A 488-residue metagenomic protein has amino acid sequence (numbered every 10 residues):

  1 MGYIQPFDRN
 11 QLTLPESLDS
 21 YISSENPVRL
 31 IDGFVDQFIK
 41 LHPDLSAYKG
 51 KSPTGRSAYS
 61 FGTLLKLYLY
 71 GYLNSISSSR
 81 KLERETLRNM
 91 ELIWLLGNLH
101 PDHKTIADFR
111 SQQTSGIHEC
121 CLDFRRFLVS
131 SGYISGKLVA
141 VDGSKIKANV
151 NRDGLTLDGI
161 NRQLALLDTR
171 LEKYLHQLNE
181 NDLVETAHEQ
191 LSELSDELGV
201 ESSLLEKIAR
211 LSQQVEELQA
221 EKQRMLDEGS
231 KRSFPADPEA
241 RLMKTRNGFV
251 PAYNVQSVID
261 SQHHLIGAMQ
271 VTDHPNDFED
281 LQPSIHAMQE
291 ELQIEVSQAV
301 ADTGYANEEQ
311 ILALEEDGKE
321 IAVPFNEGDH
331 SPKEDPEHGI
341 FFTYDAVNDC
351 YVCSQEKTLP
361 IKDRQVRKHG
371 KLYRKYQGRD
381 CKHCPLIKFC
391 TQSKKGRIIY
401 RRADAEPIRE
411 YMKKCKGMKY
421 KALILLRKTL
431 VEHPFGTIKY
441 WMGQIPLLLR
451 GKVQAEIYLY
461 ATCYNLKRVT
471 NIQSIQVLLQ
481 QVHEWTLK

Functional and structural regions predicted by a protein language model:
M1-R29: Hydrophobic alpha-helical membrane-insertion signals
I4-Q5, Y68, S75-R88, L99-K488: Anion-binding and metal-coordination hotspots
S24-L69, A403: Basic, short loop/linker segments at the boundary and entry of helix-turn-helix/winged-helix-like folds
I93, G97: An amphipathic, hydrophobic-aromatic interaction surface with interspersed Lys/Arg that forms lipid/phosphate-bearing
